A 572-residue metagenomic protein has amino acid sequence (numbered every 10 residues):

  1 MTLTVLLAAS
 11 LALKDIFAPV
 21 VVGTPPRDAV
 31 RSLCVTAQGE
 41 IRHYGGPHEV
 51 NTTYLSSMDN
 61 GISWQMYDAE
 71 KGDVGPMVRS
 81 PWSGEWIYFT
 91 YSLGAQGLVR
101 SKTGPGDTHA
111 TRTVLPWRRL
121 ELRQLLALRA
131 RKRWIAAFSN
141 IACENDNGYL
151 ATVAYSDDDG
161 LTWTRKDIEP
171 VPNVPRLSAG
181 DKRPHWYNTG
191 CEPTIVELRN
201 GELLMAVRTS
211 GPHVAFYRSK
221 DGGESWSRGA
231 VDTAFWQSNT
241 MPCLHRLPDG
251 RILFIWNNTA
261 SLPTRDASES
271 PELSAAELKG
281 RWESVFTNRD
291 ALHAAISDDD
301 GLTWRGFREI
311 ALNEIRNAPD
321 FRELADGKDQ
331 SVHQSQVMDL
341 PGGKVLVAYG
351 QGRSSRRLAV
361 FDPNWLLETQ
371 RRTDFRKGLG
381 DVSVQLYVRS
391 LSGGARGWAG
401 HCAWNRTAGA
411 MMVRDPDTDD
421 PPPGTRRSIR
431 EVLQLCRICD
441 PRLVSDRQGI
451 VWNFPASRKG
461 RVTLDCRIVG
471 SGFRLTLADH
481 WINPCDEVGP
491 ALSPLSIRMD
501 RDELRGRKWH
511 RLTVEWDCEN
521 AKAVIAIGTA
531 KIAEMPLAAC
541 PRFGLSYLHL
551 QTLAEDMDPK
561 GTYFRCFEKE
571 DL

Functional and structural regions predicted by a protein language model:
M1-A8: Sec-dependent signal peptide recognition, specifically the positively charged N-region followed immediately by
S10-G380, V388-G394, G409: Asp-box/BNR beta-propeller blade signature and adjacent active/binding-site loops in extracellular glycan-interacting
L358, F375, T562-E570: Extracellular beta-strand elements of beta-rich domains used for carbohydrate recognition/degradation or cell-matrix
G380-C436: Extracellular glycan-recognition surfaces and repeat-rich motifs
P423, R427-M499: Secretory/extracellular carbohydrate-interaction modules and structurally similar beta-sandwich "look-alikes"
L464, R507-C518, A523-I525: Short tryptophan-centered beta-strand motifs in secreted/extracellular beta-sheet-rich domains of glycan-recognition
S493-T513: Short, aromatic/His-centered strand-loop micro-motif at the edge of beta-sheets
I532-Y563: Flexible glycan-contacting loops in extracellular carbohydrate-active proteins
